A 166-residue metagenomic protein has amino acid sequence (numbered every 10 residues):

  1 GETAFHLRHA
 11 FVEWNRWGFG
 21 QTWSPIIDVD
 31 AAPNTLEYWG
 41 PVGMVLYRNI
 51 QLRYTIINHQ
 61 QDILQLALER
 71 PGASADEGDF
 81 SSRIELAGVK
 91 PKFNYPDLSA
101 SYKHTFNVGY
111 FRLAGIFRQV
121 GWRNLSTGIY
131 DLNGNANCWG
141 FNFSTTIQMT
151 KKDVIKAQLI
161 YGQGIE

Functional and structural regions predicted by a protein language model:
G1-A75, N94-Y95, S99-Y110, T146-M149 (+1 more regions): Outer membrane beta-barrel
E2-T3, L7, V29-E37, A75-K90 (+1 more regions): Outer-membrane beta-barrel translocator domains and adjoining extracellular loop/strand segments of Gram-negative
G43, P91, G134: Aromatic-acidic/polar surface patches that form glycan- and anion
F106-E166: Detector for outer-membrane/organellar transmembrane beta-barrel domains, recognizing the amphipathic beta-strand
